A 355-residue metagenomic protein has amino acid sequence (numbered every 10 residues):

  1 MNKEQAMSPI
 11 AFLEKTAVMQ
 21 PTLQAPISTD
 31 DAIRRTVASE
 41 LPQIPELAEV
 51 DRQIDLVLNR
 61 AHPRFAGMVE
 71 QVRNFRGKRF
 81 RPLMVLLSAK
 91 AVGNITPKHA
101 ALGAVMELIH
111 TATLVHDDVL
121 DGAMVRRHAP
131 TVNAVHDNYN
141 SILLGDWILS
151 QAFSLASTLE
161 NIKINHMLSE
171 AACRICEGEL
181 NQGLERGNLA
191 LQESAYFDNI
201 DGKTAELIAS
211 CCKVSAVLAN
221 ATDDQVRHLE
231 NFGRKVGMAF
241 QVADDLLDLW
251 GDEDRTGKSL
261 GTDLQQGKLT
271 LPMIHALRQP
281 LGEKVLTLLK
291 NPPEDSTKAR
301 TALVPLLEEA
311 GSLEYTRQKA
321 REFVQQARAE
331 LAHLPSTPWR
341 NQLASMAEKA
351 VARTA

Functional and structural regions predicted by a protein language model:
M1-A355: All-alpha prenyltransferase/terpene-synthase fold signal
